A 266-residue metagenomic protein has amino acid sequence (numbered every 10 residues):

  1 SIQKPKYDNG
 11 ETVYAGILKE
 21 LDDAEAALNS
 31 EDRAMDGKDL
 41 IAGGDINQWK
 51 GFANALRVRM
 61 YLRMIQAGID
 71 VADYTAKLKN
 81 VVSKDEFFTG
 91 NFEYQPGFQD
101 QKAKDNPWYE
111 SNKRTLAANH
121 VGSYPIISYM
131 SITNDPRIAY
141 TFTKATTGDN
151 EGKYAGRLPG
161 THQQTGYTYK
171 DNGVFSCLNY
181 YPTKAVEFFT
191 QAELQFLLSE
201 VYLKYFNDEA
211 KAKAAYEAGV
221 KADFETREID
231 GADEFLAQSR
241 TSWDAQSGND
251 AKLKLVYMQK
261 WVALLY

Functional and structural regions predicted by a protein language model:
S1-D230, Q246-L253, Q259: Structured, solvent-exposed acidic/aromatic patches
E234-F235: Surface-exposed intrinsically disordered loops and tails
T241-A245: A terminal-accessory region detector
L265-Y266: Bilobed periplasmic-binding protein-like "clamshell/Venus-flytrap" ligand-binding domains
